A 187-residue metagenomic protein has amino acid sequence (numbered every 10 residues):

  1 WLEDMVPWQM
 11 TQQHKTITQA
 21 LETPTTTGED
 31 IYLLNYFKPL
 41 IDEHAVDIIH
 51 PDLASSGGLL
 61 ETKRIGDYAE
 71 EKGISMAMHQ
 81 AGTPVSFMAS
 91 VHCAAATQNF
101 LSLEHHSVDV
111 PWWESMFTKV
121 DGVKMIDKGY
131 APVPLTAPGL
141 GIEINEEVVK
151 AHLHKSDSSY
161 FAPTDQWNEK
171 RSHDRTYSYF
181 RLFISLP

Functional and structural regions predicted by a protein language model:
W1-E3: A glycine-rich helix N-cap at a beta->alpha junction
P7-P132, P138-G139: Shared catalytic-loop signature of beta/alpha-barrel
P138-P187: Extended hydrophobic packing segments that form well-structured cores
